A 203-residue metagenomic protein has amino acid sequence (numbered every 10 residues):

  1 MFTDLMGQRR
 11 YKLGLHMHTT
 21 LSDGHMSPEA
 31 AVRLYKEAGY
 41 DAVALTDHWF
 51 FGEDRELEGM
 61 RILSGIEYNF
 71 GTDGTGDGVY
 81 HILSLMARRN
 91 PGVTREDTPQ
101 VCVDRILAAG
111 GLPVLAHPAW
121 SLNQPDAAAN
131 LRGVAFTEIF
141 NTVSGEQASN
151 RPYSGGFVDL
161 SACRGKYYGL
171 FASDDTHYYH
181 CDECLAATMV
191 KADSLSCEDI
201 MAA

Functional and structural regions predicted by a protein language model:
M1-L112, A116, L122-D126, N130-V134 (+3 more regions): A metal-dependent hydrolase metal-coordination microenvironment
M1-R10, G165-K166, T176-A203: C-terminal functional module detector
